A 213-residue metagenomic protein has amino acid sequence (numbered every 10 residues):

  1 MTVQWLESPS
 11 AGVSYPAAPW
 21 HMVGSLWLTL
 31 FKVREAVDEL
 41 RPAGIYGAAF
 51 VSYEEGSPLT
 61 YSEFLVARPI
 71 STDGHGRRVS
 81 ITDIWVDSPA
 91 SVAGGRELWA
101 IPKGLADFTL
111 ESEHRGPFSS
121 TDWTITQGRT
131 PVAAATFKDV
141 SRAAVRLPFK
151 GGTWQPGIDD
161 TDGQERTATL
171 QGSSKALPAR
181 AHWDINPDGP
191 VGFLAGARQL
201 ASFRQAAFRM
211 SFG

Functional and structural regions predicted by a protein language model:
M1-E63, S71-V79, S91, F193-G213: N-terminal domain-onset segments
Q4-S8, R96-G213: Interaction-surface and assembly-scaffold signal
A49-V132: Aromatic- and glycine-enriched beta-alpha-beta binding-site module
